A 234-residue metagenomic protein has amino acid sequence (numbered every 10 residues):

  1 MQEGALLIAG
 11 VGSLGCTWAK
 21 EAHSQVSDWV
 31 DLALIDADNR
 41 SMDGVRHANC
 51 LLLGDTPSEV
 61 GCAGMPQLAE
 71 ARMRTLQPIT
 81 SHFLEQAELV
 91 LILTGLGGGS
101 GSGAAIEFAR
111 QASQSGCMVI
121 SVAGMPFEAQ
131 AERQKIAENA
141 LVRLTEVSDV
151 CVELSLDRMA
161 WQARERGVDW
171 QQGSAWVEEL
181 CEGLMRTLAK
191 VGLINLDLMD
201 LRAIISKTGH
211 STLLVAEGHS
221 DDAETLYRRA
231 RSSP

Functional and structural regions predicted by a protein language model:
M1-P234: Tubulin/FtsZ superfamily GTPase core signature
